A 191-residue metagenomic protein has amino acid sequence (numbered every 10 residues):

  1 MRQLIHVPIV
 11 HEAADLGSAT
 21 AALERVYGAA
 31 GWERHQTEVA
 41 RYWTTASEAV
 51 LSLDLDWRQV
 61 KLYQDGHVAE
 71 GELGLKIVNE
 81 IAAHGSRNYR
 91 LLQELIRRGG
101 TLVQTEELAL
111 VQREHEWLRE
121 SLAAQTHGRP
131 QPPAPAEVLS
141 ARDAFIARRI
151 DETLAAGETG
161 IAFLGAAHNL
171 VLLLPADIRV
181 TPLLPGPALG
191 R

Functional and structural regions predicted by a protein language model:
M1-R191: Compositional signal for N-terminal targeting/processing segments
